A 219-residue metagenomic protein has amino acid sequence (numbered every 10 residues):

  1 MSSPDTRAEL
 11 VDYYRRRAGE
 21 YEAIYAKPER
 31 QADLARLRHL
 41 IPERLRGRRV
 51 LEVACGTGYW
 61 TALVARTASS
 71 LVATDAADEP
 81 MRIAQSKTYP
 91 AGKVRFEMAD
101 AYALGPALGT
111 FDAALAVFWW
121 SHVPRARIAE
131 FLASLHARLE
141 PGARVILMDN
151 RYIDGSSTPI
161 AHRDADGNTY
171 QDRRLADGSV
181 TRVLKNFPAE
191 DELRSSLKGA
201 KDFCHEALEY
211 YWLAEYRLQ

Functional and structural regions predicted by a protein language model:
M1-L45: Conserved class I S-adenosyl-L-methionine
I41, V64, L135: Class I S-adenosylmethionine-dependent transferase superfamily signal
L51, T57-A103: Class I SAM-dependent methyltransferase SAM/SAH-binding core
L115: A conserved beta-strand element that flanks and buttresses the S-adenosyl-L-methionine
F118-W119: Short catalytic micro-motifs in class I SAM-dependent methyltransferases
A129-P141: A short glycine-rich, Lys/Arg-flanked "PGG" loop and its adjoining helix->strand segment in the class I
M148-S196: C-terminal alpha-helical "lid/dimerization" subdomain adjacent to the S-adenosyl-L-methionine
S179, V183-Q219: Conserved Class I S-adenosyl-L-methionine
